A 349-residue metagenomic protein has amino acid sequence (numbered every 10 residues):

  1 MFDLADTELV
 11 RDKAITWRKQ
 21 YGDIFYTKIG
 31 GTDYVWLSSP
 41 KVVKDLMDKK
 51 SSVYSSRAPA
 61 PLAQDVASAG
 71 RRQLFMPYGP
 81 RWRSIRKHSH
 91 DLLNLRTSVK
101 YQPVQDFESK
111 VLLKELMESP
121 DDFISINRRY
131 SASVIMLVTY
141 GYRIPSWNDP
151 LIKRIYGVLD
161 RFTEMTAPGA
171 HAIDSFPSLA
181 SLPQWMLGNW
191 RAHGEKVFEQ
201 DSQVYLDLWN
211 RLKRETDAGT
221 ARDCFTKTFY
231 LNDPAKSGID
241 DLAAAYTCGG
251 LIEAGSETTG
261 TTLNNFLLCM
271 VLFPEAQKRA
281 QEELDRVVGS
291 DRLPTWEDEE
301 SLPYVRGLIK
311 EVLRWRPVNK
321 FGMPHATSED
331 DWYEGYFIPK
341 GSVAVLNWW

Functional and structural regions predicted by a protein language model:
M1-S68, P80, S84, D106-V111 (+4 more regions): N-terminal membrane-proximal hinge/A-helix region immediately C-terminal to the signal-anchor transmembrane segment
F2, F25-K28, D33-S38, Q73-L74 (+6 more regions): Conserved, well-structured core segments
L4-E8, N94-K100, D121-D122, K196 (+3 more regions): Conserved, non-catalytic sequence blocks in retroelement Pol enzymes and Pol-derived host proteins
E8-W17, P234-Y246, K340, W349: Cytochrome P450 heme-binding Cys-pocket and its upstream "meander" loop
G30-S38, V42-V43, Q203-R214, D285-W349: Cytochrome P450 C-terminal heme-thiolate binding region
A58-V66, K100-L263: Cytochrome P450 heme-thiolate monooxygenase catalytic core
S89: Acidic-aromatic/histidine active-site loop/patch
S131, T258-A276, Q281-E283: Cytochrome P450 catalytic-core helices
